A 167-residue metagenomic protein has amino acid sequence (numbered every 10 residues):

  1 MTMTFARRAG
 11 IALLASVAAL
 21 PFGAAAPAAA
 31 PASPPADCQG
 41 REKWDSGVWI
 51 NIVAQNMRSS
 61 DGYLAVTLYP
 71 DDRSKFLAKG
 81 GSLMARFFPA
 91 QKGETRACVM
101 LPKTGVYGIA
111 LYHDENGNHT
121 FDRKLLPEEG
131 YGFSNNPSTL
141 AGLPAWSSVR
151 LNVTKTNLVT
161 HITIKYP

Functional and structural regions predicted by a protein language model:
T2-L13: Bacterial N-terminal signal peptides that target proteins for export
A12-P21: Bacterial N-terminal signal peptides
W49-N56: A short, amphipathic beta-strand motif
A65-Y69, A110: Beta-strand signatures of extracellular beta-sandwich domains
F87-G93, V153-T154: Short proline/glycine- and polar residue-rich coil/turn motifs
E94-P102: Exposed aromatic-hydrophobic patches
G105-L111: A short tyrosine-centered beta-strand micro-motif
D114-R123: Acidic, glycine-anchored loop motifs typical of Ca2+
